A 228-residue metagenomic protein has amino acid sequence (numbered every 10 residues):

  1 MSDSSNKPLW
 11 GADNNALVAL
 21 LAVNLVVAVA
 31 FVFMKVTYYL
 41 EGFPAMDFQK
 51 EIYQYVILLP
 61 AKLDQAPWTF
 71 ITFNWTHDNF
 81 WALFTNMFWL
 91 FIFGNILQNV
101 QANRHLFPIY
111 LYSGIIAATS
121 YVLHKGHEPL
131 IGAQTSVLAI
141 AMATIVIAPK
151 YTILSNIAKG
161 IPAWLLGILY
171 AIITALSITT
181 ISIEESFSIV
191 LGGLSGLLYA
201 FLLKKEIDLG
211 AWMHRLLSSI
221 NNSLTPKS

Functional and structural regions predicted by a protein language model:
M1-N15, L25, T174-S228: C-terminal transmembrane module of polytopic alpha-helical membrane proteins
D13-L130, I178-S188, F201: N-terminal TM1-TM2 helical hairpin plus the immediately adjacent luminal interfacial "cap"
L25, L111, I115, S136 (+3 more regions): Residue-level signature of the transmembrane alpha-helical core of multi-pass small-molecule transporters
G94, M142-I147, G196-A200, K204: Hydrophobic transmembrane alpha-helices
N99, I147-G160, K205-L209: Alpha-helical transmembrane bundle and helix-membrane interface signal in multi-pass integral membrane proteins
R104-Y112, G132-V137, I157-G167: Cytoplasmic-side transmembrane-helix entry/capping segments in multi-pass membrane proteins
H127-P149, A163: Membrane-interface micro-motifs in multi-pass membrane enzymes
A163-I178: Hydrophobic membrane-spanning alpha-helices of multi-pass integral membrane proteins
